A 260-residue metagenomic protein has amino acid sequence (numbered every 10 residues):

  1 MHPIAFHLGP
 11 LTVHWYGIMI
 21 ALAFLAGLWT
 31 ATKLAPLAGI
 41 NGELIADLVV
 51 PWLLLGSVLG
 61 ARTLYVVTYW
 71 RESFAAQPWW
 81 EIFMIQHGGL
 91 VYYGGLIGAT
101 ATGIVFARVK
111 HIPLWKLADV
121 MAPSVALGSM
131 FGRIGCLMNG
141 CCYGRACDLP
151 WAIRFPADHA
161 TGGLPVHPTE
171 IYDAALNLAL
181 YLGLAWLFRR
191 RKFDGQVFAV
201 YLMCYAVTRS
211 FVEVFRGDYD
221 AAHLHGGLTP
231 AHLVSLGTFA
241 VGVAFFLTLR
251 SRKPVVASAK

Functional and structural regions predicted by a protein language model:
M1-K260: A feature for loop-to-transmembrane-helix boundaries and adjacent hydrophobic helices in multi-pass integral membrane
